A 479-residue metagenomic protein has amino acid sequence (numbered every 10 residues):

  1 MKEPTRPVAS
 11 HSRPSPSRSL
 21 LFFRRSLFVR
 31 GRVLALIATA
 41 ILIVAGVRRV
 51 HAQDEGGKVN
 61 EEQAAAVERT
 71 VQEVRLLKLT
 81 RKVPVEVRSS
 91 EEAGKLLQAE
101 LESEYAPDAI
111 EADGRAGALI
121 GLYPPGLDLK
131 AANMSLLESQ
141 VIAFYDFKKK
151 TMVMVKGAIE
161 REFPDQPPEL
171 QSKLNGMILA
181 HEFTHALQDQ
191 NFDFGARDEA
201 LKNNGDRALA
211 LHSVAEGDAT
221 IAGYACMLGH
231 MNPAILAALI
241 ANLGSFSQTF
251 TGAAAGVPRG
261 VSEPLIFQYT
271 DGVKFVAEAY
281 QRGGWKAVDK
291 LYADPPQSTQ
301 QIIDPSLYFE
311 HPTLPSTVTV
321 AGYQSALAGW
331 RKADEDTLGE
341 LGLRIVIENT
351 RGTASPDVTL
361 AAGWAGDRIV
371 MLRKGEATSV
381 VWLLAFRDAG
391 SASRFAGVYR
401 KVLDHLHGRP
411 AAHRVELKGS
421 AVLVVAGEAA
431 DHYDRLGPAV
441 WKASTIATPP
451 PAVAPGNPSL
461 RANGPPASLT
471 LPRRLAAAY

Functional and structural regions predicted by a protein language model:
R24, L34-A45: Bacterial N-terminal signal peptides
E62-R161: Auxiliary, metal-adjacent structural segments of Zn-dependent hydrolase domains
V67, D189-G195, E199-L243: Post-HExxH zinc-binding segment in Zn-dependent metallohydrolases
R81-L101, A200-D206, A237-F246, D294-Q297: Acidic helix-start/capping segments at beta-turn-to-alpha-helix junctions
G157-L179, A210: Short pre-active-site segment immediately N-terminal to the catalytic Zn-binding motif
I178, E182-A186, Q190: Catalytic glutamate of the conserved HExxH
T249-L383: Pan-zinc metallopeptidase signature
A365-Y479: C-terminal soluble interaction/assembly domains
